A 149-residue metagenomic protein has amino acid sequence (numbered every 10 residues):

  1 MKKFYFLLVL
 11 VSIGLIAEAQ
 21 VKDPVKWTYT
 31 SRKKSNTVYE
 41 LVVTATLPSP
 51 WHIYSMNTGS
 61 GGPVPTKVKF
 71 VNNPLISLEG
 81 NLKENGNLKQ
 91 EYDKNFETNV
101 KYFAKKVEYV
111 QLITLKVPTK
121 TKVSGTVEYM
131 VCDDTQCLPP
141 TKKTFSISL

Functional and structural regions predicted by a protein language model:
F4-I13: Sec-dependent N-terminal signal peptides
E18-L149: Extracellular/lumen-exposed scaffold segments
